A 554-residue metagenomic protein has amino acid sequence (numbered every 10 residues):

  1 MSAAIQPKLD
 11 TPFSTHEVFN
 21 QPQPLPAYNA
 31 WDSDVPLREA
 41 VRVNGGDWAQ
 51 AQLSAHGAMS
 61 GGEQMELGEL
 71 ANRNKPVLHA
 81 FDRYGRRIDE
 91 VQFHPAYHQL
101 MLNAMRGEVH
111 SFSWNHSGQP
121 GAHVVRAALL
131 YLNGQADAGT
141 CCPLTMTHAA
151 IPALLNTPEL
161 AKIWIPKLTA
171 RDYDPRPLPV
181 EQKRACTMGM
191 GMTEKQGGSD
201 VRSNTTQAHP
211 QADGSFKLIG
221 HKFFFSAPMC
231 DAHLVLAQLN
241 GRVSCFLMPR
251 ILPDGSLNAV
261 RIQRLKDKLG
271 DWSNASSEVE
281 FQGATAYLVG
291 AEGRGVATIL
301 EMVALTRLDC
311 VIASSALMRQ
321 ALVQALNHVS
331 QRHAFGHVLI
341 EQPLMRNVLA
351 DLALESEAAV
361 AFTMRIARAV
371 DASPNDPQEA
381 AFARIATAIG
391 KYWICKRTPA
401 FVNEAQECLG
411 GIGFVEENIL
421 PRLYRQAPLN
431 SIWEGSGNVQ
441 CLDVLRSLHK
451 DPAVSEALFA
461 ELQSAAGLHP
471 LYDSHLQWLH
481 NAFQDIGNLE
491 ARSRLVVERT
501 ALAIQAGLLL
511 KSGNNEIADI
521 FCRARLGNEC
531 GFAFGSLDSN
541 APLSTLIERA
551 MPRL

Functional and structural regions predicted by a protein language model:
M1-Q119, A138, L554: Extended, charge-enriched "interface" segments that sit outside catalytic cores
S2-T11, A30, R42-G68, R384-F459 (+3 more regions): Alpha-helix capping/hinge segments and adjacent helical runs
R87-P179, F225-P228, V360, W433: Internal helix-loop-helix
T187-A232, A381-K396, A400-G411, V415-E416: Flexible, glycine/threonine-enriched loop-and-boundary segments that flank and lead into catalytic domains of large
S215-A259: A short core secondary-structure module
D254, A259, Q263, E278-T306 (+3 more regions): A glycine-rich, basic-preceded beta-loop-alpha segment at the flavin cofactor/substrate interface of flavin-utilizing
E357-K391, Q406-E407, H480-A491, V497: C-terminal helix-coil-helix/basic helical segment that borders enzyme active sites and/or dimer interfaces and provides
D451, F459-L554: C-terminal amphipathic alpha-helical interaction region
